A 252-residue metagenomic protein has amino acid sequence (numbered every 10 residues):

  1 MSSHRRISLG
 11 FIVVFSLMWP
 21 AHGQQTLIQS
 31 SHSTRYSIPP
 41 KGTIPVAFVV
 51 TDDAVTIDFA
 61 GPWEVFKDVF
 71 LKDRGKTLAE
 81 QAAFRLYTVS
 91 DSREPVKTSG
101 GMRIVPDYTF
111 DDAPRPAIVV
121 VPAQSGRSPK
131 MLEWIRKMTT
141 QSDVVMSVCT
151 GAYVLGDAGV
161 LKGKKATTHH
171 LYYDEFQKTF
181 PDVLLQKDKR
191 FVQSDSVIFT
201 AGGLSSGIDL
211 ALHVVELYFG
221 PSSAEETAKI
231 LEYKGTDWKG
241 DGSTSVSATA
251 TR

Functional and structural regions predicted by a protein language model:
M1-L9: Bacterial N-terminal signal peptides that target proteins for export
G10-L17: Bacterial N-terminal signal peptides
G23-V145, A152-D157, D174-Q177, K187-D188 (+1 more regions): Extended, subdomain-level signal for the structured scaffold at the beginning of enzyme domains
T43-P45, K165, V197: Residues that mark the start of a beta-strand
P116-A117, S142, K164, V183 (+1 more regions): Short, well-ordered alpha-helix to beta-strand connector turns
L161-R190: A conserved active-site-flanking secondary-structure segment within enzyme catalytic domains
S196-G203: A short glycine-threonine-serine/GTX helix/turn-capping micro-motif
